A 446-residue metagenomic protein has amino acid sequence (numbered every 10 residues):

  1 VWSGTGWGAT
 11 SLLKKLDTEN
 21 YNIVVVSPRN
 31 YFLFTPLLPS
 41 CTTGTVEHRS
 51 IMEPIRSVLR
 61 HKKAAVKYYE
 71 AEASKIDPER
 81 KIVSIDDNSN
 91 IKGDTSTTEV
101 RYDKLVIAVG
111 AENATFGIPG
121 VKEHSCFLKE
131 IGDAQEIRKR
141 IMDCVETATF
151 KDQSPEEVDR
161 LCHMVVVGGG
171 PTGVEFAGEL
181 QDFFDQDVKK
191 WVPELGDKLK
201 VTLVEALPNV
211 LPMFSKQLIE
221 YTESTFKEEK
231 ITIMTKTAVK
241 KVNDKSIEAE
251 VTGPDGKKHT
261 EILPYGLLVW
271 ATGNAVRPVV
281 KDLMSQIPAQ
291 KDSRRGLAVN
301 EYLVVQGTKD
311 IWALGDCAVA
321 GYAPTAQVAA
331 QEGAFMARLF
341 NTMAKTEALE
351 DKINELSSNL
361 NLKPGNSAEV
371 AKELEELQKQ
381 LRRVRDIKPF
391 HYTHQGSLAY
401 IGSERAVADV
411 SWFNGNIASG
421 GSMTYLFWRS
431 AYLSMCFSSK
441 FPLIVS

Functional and structural regions predicted by a protein language model:
V1-E70, S74-K75, V165, P171-F214 (+2 more regions): Beta1-alpha1 glycine-rich phosphate/pyrophosphate-binding loop at the start of Rossmann-like nucleotide-binding domains
G8, G110-N113, A177, N274-V276: Short glycine-rich anion-binding loops that position phosphate/pyrophosphate groups of nucleotides and phosphorylated
A9-L13, R56, D86, I137-T149 (+2 more regions): Short, well-ordered amphipathic alpha-helices
L38-V46, K122-C126, L218, M284-I287 (+1 more regions): Short glycine-enriched, charge-decorated loop/helix-capping segments at active-site entrances that position
K63-V83, Q181-E301, G307, A348-I353 (+2 more regions): A Rossmann-like FAD-binding core segment of flavoenzymes
V66-H163, D255-K258, V269: FAD-binding core/adjacent interface of flavoenzyme oxidoreductases
E123-P155, L263-T342, Y392: FAD-site-proximal beta/loop scaffold in flavoenzymes
A337-S446: C-terminal, flexible cofactor-proximal segment of oxidoreductases
